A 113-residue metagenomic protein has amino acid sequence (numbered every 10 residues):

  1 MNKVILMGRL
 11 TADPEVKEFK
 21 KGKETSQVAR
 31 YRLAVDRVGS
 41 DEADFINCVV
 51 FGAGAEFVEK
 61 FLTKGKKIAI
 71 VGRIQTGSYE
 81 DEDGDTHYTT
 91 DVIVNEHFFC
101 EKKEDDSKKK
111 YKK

Functional and structural regions predicted by a protein language model:
M1-K113: Single-stranded nucleic acid-binding surfaces, predominantly the OB-fold ssDNA-binding core
